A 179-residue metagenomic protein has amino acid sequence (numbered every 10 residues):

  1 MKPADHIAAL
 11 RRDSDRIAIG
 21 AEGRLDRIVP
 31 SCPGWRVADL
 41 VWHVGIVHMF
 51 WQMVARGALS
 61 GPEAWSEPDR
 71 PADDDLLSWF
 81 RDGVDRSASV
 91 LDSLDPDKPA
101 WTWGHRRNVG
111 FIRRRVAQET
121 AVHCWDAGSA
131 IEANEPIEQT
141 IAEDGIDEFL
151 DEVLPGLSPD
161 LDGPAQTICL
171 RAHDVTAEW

Functional and structural regions predicted by a protein language model:
M1-D13, I19-D39, R56-E67, A100-Q118 (+1 more regions): Structured surface interface patches that mediate subunit assembly and partner/cofactor docking
L10-I17, L40-W51, D73, L77-L91 (+1 more regions): Alpha-helical transition-metal enzyme core signature, strongest for iron centers
V90-W101: Short secondary-structure capping/junction motifs at helix and strand boundaries
